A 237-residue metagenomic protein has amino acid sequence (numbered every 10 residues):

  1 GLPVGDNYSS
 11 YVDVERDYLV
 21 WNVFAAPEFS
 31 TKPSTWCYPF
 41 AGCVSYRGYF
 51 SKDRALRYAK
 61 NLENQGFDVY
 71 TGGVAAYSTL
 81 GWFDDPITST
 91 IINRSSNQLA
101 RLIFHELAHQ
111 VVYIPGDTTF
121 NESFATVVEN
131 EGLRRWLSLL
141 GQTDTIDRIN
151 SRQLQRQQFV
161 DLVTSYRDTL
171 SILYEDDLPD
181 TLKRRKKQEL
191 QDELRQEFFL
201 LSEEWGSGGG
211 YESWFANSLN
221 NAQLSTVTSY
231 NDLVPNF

Functional and structural regions predicted by a protein language model:
G1, A55, L62, W136 (+3 more regions): Charged, low-complexity, helix-prone segments enriched in Lys/Glu/Asp/Gln
L2-R156: Acidic/His-rich structured neighborhood in mature extracellular/periplasmic domains
D161-N236: Pan-zinc metallopeptidase signature
